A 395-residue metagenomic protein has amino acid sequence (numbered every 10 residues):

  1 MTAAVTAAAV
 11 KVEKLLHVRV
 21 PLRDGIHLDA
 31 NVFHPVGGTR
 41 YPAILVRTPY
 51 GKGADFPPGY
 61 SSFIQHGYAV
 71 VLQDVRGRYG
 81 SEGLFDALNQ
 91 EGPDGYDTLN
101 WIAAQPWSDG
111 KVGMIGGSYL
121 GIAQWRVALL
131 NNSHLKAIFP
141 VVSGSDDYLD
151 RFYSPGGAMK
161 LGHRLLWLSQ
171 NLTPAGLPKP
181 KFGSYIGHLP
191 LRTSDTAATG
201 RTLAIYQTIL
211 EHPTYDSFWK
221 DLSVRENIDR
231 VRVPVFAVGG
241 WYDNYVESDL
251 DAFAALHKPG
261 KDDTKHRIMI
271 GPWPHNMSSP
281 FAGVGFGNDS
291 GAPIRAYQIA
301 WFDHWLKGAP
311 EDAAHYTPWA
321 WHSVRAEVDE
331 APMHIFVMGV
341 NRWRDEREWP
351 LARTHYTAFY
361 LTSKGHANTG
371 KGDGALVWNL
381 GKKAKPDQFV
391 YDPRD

Functional and structural regions predicted by a protein language model:
A3-G38: N-terminal cap/lid segment of alpha/beta-hydrolase-fold proteins
P35-A104, D146, R151-S154, M159 (+1 more regions): Cap/lid segment of the alpha/beta-hydrolase catalytic domain
Q65, L129-R230, D312-A313: Accessory cap/linker subdomain of secreted extracellular hydrolases
P106-Y119: Alpha/beta-hydrolase fold nucleophile elbow
M114-G116, V141, V238: Short beta-strand immediately N-terminal to the catalytic nucleophile in serine-hydrolase-like folds
I186-R192, G283-D395: C-terminal, loop-rich substrate-recognition/catalytic regions characterized by aromatic stacking residues
V231, A237-G239: Short beta-strand/loop motif that positions the catalytic acidic residue of the alpha/beta-hydrolase fold
E247-H266: Active-site-adjacent alpha-helix of alpha/beta-hydrolase-fold enzymes
